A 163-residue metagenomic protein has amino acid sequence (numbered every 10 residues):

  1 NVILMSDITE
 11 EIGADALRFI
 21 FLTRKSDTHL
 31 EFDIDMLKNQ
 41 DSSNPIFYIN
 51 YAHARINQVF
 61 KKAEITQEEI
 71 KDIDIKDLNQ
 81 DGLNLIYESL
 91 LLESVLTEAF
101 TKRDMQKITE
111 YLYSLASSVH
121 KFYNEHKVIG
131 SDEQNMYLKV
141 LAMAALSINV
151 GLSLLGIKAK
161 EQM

Functional and structural regions predicted by a protein language model:
N1-M163: Non-catalytic interaction-recognition regions
